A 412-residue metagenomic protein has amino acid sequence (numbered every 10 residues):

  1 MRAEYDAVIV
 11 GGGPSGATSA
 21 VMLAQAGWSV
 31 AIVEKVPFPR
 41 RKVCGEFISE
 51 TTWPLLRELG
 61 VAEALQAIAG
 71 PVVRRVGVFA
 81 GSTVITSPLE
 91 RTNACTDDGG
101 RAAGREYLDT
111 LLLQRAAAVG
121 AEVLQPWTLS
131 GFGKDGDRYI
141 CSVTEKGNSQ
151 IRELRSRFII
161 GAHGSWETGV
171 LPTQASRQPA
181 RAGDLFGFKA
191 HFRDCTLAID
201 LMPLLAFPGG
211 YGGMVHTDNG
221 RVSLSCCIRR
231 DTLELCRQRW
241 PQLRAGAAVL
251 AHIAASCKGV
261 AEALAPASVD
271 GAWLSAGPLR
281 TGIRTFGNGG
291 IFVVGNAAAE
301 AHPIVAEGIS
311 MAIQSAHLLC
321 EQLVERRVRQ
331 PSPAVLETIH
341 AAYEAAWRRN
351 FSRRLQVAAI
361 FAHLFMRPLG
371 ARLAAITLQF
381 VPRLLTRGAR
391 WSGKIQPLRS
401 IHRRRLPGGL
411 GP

Functional and structural regions predicted by a protein language model:
A3, A31, I291-V293: Residue-level marker for buried hydrophobic side chains located in beta-strands that build the well-ordered beta-sheet
V8-V10, A24-C44: Glycine-rich FAD pyrophosphate-binding loop
G16-A17: N-terminal Rossmann-fold NAD(P) dinucleotide-binding loop
P37-R57: Conserved N-terminal glycine-rich FAD pyrophosphate-binding loop of Rossmann-like flavoproteins
W53, R57-T110: A conserved beta-strand/loop capping segment in the N-terminal third of enzymes that catalyze redox or closely related
I68, Q238-L323, V328: FAD/FMN-dependent oxidoreductases across multiple families
R115-A261: Predominantly flavin-linked oxidoreductase catalytic cores and closely associated redox partners
E321-P412: C-terminal helical "tail/cap" subdomain of flavin- and related membrane-associated enzymes
